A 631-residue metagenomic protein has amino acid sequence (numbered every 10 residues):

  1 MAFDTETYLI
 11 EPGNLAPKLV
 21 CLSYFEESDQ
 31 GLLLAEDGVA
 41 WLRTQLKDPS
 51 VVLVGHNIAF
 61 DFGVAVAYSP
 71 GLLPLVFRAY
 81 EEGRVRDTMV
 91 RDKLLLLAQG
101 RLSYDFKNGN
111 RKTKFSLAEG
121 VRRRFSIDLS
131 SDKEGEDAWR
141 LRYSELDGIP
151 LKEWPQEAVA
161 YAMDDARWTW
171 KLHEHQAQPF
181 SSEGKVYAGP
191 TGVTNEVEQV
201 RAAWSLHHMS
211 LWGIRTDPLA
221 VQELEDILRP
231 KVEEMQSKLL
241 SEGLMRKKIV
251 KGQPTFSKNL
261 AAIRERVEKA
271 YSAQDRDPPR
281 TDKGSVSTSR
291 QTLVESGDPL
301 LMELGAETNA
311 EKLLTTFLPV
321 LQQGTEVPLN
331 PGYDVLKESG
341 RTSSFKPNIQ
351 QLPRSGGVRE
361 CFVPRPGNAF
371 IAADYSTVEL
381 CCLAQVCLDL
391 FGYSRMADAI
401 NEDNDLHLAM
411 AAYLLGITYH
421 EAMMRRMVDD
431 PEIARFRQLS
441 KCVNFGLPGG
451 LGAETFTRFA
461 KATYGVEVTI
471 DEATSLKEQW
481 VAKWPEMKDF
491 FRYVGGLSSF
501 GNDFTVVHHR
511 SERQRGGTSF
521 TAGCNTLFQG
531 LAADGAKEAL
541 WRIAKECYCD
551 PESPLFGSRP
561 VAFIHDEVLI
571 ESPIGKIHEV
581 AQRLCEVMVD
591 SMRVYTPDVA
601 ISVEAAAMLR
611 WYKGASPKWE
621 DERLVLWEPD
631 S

Functional and structural regions predicted by a protein language model:
M1-E6, E11-A16, C21, R111-F115 (+10 more regions): Conserved "right-hand" nucleotidyltransferase catalytic core of DNA-directed polymerases
E11, P17-V20, Y24, S28-G184 (+4 more regions): Active-site-proximal helix-loop-helix substrate-binding element of RNase H-like nuclease domains
R86-G100, K258, E265, W480-P485 (+1 more regions): Short, conserved secondary-structure transition motifs
L211, K269-R280, V286-T288, V294 (+4 more regions): Conserved catalytic core of nucleic-acid polymerases
Y333-V428: Function-dense linear segments that define catalytic or interfacial modules in macromolecule-processing proteins
L569-P573: Short hydrophobic/aromatic beta-strand micro-patches that form the beta-sheet surface supporting nucleotide- or nucleic
G575-Q582: Short, conserved charged micro-motifs
E586-T596: A common structural junction motif
